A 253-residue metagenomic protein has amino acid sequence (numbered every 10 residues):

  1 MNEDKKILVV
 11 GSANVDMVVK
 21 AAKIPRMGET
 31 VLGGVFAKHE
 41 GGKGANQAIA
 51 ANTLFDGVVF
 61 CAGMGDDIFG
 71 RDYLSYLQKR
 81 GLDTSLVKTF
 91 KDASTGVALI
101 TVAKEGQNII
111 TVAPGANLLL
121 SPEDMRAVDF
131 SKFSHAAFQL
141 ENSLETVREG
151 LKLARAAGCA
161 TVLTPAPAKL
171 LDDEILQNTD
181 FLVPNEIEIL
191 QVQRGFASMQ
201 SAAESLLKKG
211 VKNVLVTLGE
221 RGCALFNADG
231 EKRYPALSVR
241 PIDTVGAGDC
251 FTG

Functional and structural regions predicted by a protein language model:
M1-G63, I68-S75, K79, P241-I242: Glycine-rich phosphate/adenosyl-contacting loop at the front of the ribokinase-like
N2-E3, I7, L170, M199-G253: Conserved phosphate-binding/catalytic region of the ribokinase-like
I49, V97-T101, I109, G222-F226: Short beta-strand scaffold segments in enzyme catalytic cores
Y76-D92: A glycine-rich helix N-cap at a beta->alpha junction
T89-F90, I100-L140: Conserved phosphate-binding/catalytic loop of the ribokinase/pfkB sugar-kinase fold
S134-E204, R221-C223: Conserved beta-alpha-beta core of the PfkB/ribokinase-like small-molecule kinase fold
